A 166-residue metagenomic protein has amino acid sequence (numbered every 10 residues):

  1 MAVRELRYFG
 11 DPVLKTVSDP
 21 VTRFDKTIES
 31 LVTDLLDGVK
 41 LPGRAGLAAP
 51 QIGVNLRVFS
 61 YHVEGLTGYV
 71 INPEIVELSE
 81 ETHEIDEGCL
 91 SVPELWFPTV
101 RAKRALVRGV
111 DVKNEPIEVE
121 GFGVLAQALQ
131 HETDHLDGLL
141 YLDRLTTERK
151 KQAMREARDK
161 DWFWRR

Functional and structural regions predicted by a protein language model:
M1-R166: Positively charged
